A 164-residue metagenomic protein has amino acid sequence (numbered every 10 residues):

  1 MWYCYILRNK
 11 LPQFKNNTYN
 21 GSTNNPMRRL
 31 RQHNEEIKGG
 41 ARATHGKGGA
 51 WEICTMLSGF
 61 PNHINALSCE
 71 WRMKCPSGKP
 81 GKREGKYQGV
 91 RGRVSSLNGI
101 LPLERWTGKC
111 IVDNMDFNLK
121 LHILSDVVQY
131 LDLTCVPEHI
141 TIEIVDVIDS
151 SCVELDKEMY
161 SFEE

Functional and structural regions predicted by a protein language model:
M1-C69, L97-E164: GIY-YIG nuclease catalytic motif and its immediate N-terminal context
N34, G39-H45, W71-R91: Short arginine-rich
